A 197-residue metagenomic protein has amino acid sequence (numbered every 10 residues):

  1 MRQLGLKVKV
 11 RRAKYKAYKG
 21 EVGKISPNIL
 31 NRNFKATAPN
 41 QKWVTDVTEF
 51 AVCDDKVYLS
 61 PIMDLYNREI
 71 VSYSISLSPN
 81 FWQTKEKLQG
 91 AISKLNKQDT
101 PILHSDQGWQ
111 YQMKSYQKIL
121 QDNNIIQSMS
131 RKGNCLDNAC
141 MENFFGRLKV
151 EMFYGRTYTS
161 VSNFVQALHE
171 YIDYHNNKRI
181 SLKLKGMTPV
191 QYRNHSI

Functional and structural regions predicted by a protein language model:
M1, L30, D46, I62 (+10 more regions): Mobile genetic element proteins and their domesticated derivatives, centered on retroelements and DNA transposons
M1-A38, N134, T188-I197: Basic, flexible linker segments flanking DNA-binding modules in nucleic acid-interacting mobile-element proteins
K19-E21, S105-Q107, M113-K114, M129-K149 (+2 more regions): RNase H-like two-metal-ion nuclease catalytic core shared by retroviral integrases and related mobile-element nucleases
S26, N40, L59, N80 (+6 more regions): Hydrophobic (often cysteine-bearing) scaffold residues that line and stabilize catalytic clefts of nucleotide/cofactor
A36-V71, L77-F81: An active-site-proximal beta-strand-loop segment
N67-Y73, Q127-S130, Y154-G155: Short small-residue beta-strand/loop micro-motif enriched in glycine and branched aliphatics
S74-K97: Active-site beta-loop-alpha junctions of metal-dependent nucleic acid enzymes, especially the RNase H-like/DDE
K114, Q121-I125, R147-I197: C-terminal domain-tail junction helix/linker
